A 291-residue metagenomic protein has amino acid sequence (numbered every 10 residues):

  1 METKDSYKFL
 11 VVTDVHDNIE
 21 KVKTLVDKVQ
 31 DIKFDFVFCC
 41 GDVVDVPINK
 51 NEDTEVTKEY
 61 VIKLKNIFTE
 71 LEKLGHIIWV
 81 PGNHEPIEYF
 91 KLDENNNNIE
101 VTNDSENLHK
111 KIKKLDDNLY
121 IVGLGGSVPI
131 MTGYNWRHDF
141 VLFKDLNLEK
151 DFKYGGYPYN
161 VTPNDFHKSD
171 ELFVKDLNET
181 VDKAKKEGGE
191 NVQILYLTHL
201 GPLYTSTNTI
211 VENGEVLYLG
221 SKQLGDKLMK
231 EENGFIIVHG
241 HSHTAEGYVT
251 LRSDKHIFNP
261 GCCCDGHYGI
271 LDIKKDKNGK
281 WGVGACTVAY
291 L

Functional and structural regions predicted by a protein language model:
T3, K113-D117, K222-K230, A245-L291: Binuclear metal-dependent phosphoesterase catalytic core
S6-H16, N118-S127, D151-P158, L195-H199 (+2 more regions): Active-site-proximal beta-strand elements of phosphoester/diester hydrolases
V12, I19-D116, Y218, K230: Core catalytic region of metal-dependent phosphoesterases/phosphodiesterases, especially metallo-beta-lactamase-like
D14, V37, D42, G82 (+5 more regions): Divalent metal-coordination and catalytic microenvironments
H16-E20, V44-I48, V80-K91, I112-L115 (+4 more regions): Active-site environment of divalent metal-dependent phosphoester hydrolases
V44, K50-V61, G188-N233: Active-site-proximal segments of metal-dependent phosphoesterases and phosphodiesterases across multiple
T54-I67, F166-D182, Y218-S221: Well-ordered, non-membrane alpha-helical segments in soluble/globular domains
L119-G214: Active-site-proximal loop/helix segment associated with metal-binding centers of metalloenzymes
